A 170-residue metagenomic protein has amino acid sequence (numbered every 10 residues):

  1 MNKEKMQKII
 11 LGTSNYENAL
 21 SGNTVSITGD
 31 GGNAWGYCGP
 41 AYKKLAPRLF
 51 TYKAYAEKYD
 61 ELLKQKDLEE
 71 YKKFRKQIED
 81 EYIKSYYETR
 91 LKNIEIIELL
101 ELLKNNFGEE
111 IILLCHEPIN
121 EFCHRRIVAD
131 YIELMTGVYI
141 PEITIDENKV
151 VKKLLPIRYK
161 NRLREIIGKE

Functional and structural regions predicted by a protein language model:
N2-E170: Residues lining hydrophobic/aromatic ligand-binding pockets adjacent to catalytic sites
